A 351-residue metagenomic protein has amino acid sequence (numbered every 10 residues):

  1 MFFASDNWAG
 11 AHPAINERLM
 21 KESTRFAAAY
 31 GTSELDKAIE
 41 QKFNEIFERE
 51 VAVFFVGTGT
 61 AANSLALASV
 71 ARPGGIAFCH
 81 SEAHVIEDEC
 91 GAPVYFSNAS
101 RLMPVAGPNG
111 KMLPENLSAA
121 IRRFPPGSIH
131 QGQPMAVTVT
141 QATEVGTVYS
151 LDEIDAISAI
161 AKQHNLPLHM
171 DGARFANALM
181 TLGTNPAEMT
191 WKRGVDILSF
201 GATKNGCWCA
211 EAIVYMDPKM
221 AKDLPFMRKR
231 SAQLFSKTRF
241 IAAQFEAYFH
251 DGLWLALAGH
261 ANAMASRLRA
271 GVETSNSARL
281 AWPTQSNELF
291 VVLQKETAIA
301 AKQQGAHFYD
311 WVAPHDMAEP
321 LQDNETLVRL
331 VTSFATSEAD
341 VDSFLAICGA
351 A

Functional and structural regions predicted by a protein language model:
H12-G59, S81-E82, E87, A92: Conserved N-terminal alpha-helix of the aminotransferase class I/II PLP-enzyme fold
S69-E87: Conserved PLP-anchoring active-site segment centered on the Schiff-base-forming lysine
P73, S266, E273-G349: Conserved C-terminal alpha-helix-loop-beta "cap" of PLP-dependent enzymes that closes/shapes the active-site mouth
N98-A142, V148-A156: PLP-dependent aminotransferase-class I/II
R101-L102, L168-M170, L280, F308: Hydrophobic beta-strand scaffold residues
Q133-Q141, V148, N185-N276, L280-S286: Active-site C-terminal subdomain of aminotransferase-like
Y149-L179: Catalytic PLP-binding core of fold-type I/II PLP enzymes
